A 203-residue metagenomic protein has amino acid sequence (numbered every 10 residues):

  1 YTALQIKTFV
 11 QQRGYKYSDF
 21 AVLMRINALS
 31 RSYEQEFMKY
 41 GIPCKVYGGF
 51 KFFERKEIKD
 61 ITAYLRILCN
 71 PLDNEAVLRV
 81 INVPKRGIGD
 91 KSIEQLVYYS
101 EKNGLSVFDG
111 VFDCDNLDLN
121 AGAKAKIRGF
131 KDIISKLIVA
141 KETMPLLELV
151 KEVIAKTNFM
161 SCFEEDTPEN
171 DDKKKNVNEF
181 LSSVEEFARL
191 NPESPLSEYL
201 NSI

Functional and structural regions predicted by a protein language model:
Y1-P43, R66-P71, K102, K124 (+2 more regions): Helicase P-loop NTPase motor core
L23-S30, F50-F53, K85: Acidic, metal-coordinating catalytic cores used for nucleic-acid/nucleotide bond scission and strand-transfer chemistry
M38-I42, F50-P84: Conserved short internal alpha-helix adjacent to the catalytic or cofactor-binding core of large enzyme scaffolds
V77, P84, C114-I203: Accessory C-terminal helicase-associated subdomains
E94-Y99: C-terminal helical "lid" of AAA+/P-loop NTPase domains
G110-F112: Conserved phosphoryl-transfer catalytic core
